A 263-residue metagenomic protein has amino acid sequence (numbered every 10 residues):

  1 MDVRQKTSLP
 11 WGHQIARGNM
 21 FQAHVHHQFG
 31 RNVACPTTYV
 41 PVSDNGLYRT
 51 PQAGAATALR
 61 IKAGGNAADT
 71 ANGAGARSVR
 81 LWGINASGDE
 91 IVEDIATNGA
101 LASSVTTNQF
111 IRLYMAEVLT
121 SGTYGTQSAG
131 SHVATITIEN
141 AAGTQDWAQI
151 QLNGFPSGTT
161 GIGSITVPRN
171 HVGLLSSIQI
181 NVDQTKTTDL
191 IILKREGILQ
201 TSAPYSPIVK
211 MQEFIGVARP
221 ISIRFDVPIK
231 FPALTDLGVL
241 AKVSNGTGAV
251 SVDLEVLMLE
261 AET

Functional and structural regions predicted by a protein language model:
M1-R112, L119-T263: Beta-strand-centric surfaces of beta-sandwich/beta-rich domains
